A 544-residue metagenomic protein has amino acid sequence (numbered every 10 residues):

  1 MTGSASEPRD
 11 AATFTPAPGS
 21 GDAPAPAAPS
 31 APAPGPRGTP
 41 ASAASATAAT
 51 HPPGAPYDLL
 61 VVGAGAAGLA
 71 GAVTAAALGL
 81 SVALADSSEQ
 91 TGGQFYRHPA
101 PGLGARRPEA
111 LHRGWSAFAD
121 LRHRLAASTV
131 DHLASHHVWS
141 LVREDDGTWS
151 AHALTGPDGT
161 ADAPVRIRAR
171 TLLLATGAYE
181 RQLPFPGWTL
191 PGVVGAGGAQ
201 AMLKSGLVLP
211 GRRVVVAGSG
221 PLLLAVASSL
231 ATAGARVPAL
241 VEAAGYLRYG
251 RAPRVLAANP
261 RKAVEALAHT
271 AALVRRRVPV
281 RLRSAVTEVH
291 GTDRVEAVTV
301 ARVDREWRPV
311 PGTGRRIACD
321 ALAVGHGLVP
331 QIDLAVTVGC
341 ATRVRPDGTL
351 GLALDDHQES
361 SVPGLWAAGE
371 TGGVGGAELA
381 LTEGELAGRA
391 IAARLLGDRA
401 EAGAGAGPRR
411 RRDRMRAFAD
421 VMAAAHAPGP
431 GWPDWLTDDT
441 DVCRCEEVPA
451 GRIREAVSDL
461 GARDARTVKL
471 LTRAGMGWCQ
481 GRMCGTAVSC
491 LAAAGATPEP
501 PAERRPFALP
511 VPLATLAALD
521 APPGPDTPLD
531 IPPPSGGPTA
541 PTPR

Functional and structural regions predicted by a protein language model:
T2-S6, A12-F14, P18, S45-T472 (+3 more regions): Residues forming the flavin
G19-S42: Compositionally biased, low-complexity flexible segments
